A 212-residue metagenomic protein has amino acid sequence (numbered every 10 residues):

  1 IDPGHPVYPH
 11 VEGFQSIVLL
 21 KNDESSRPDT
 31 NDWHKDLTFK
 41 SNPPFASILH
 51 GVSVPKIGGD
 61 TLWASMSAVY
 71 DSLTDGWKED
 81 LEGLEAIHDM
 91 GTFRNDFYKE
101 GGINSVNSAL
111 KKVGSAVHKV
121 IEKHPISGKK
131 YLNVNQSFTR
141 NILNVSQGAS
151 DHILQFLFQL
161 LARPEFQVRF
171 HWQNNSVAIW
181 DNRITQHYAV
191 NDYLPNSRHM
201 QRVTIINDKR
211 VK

Functional and structural regions predicted by a protein language model:
I1-V177, N182-K212: Non-heme Fe(II) oxygenase catalytic core, chiefly the N-lobe of the double-stranded beta-helix
